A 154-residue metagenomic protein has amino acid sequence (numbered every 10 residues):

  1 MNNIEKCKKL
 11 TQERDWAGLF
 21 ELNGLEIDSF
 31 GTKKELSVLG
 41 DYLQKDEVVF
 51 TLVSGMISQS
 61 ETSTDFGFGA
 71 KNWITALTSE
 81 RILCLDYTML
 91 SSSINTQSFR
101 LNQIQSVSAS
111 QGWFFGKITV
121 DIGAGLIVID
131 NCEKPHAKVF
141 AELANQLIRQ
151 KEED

Functional and structural regions predicted by a protein language model:
N2-L25, L36-V48, I57, F66-K71 (+1 more regions): Acidic, Ser/Thr- and proline-rich intrinsically disordered linker/docking segments of eukaryotic scaffolds
F30-T32: A positional/architectural concept
T51: Conserved binding/recognition cores within well-folded domains
S54: Aromatic sugar-binding interfaces of carbohydrate-active proteins
T62-T64: Proline/serine-rich, acidic intrinsically disordered regulatory regions in eukaryotic membrane-signaling
W73-A76: His/acidic/aromatic-lined binding-pocket segments of jelly-roll/cupin-type domains and related regulatory beta-sandwich
T78-E80: Extracellular/lumenal glycan-associated surfaces
